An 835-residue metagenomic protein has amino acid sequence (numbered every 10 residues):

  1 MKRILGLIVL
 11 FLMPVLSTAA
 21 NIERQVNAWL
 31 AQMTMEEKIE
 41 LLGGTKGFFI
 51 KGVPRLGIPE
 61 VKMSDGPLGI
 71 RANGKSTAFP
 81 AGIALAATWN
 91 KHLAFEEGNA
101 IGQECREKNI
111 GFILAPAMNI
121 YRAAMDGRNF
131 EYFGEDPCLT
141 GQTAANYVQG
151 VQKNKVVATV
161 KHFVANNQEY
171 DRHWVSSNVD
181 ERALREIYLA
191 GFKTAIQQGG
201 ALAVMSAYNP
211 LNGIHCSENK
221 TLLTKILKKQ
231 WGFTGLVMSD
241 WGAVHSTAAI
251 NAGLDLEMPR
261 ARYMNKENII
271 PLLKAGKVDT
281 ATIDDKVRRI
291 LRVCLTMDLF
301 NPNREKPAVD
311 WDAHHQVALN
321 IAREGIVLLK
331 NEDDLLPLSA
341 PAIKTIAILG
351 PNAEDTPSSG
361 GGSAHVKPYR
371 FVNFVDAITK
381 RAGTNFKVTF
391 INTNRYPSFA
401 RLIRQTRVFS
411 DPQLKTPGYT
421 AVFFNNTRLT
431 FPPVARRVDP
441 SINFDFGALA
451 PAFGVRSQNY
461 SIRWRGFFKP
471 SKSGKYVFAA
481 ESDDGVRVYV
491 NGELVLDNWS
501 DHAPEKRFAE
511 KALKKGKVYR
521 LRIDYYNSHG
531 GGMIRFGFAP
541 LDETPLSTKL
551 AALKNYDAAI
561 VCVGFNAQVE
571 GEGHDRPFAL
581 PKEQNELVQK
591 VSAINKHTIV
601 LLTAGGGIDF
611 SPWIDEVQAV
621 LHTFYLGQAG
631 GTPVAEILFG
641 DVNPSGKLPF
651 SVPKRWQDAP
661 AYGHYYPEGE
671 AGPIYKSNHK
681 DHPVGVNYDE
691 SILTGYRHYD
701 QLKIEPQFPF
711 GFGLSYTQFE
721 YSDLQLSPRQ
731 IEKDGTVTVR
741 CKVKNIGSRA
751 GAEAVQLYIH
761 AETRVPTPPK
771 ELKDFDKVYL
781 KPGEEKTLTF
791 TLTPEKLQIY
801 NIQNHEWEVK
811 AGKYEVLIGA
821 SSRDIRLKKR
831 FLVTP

Functional and structural regions predicted by a protein language model:
M1-N21: Bacterial Sec-dependent N-terminal signal peptides
T18-Y476, E481-D484, Y489-E493, D501-I799 (+1 more regions): Glycoside hydrolase catalytic-domain context in secreted enzymes
I802-Q803: Flexible, membrane-facing loop/turn or short amphipathic-helix motifs that contact lipid bilayers or gate lipid-binding
D824-P835: Short beta-strand elements
